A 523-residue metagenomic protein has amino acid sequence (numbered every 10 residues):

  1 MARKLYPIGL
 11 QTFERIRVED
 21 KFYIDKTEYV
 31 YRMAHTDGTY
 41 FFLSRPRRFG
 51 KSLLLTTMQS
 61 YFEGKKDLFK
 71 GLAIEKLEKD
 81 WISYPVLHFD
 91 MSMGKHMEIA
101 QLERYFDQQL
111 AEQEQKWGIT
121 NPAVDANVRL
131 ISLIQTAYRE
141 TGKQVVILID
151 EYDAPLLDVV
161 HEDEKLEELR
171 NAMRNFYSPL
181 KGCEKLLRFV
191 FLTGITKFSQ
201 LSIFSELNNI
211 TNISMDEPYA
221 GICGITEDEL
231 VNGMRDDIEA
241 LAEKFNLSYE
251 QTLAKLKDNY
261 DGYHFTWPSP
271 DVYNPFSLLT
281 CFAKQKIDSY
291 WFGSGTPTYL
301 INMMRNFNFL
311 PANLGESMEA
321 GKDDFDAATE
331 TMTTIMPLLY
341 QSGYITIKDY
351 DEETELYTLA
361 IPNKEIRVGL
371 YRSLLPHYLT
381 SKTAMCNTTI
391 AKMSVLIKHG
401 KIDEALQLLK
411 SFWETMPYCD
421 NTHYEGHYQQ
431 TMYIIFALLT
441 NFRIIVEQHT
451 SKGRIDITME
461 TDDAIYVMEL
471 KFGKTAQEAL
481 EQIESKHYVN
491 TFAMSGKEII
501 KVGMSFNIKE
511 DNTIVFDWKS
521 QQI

Functional and structural regions predicted by a protein language model:
M1-Y424, L439-T440: Phosphate-binding site recognition
T136-T141, I435-D462, K509: Active-site metal-binding core of divalent-cation-utilizing nuclease and nuclease-like domains
V146, A464-Y466, I500: Structural motif
E167-N171, F472-V489: Mg2+/Mn2+-dependent nuclease catalytic core
F176-C183, P337-I345, T431-A437, Q482-V502: Metal-dependent nuclease catalytic cores in nucleic-acid-processing enzymes, especially RNase H-like/related
M432, I455-F472, K486: Conserved catalytic cores of phosphodiester-cleaving nucleases, focusing on short active-site segments
T491, K497-I523: Domain-level recognition of nuclease-like catalytic cores that cleave nucleotide substrates
